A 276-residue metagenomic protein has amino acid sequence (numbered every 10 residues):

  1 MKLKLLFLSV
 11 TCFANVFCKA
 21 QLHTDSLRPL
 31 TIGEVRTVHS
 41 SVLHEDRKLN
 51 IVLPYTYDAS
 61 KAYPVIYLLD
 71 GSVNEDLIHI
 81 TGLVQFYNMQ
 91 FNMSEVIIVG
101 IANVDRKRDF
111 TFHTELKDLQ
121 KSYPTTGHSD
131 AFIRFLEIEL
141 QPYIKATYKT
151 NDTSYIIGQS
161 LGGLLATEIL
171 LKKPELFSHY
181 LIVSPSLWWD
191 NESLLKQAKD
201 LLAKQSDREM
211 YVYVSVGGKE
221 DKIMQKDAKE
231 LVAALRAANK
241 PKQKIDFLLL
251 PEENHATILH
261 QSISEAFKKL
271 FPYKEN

Functional and structural regions predicted by a protein language model:
M1-S26: Bacterial Sec-dependent N-terminal signal peptides
K19-P64: A domain-start/cap signature at the N-terminus of enzymes
E75-I133: Active-site machinery of serine-nucleophile hydrolases
F112-S160: Gly/Ser-rich "nucleophile elbow"/oxyanion-hole loop immediately N-terminal to the catalytic nucleophile in hydrolases
G163-P174: Short glycine-enriched nucleophile-adjacent loop and the immediately C-terminal alpha-helix near the catalytic center
K172-E209: Mobile cap/lid helix-loop segments that gate and shape the active-site cleft of serine hydrolases
V214-V216: Short beta-strand/loop motif that positions the catalytic acidic residue of the alpha/beta-hydrolase fold
D221-N276: C-terminal catalytic histidine-bearing segment of alpha/beta-hydrolase fold enzymes
